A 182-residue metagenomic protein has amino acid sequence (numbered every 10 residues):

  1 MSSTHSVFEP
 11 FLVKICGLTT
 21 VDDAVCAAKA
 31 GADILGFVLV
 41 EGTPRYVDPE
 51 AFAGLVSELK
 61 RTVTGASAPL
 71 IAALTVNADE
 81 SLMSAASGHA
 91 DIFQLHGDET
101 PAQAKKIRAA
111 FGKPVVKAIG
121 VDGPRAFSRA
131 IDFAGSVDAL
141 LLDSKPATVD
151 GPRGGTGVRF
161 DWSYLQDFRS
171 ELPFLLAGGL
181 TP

Functional and structural regions predicted by a protein language model:
M1-P182: Conserved N-terminal beta1-alpha1 strand-loop-helix module at the mouth
